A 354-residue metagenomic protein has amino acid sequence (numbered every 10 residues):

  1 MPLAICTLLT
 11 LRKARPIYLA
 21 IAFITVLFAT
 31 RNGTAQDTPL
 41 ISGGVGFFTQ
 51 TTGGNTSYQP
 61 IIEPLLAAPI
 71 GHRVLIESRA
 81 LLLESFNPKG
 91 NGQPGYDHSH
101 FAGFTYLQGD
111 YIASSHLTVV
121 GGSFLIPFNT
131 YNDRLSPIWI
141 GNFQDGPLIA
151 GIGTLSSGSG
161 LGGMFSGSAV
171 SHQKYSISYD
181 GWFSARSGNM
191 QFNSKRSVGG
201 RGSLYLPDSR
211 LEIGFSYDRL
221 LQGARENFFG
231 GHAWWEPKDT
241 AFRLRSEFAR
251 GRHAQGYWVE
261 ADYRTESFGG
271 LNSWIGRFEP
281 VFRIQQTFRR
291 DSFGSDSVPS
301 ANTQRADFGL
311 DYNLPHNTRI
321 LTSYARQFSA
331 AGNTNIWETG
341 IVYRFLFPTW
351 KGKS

Functional and structural regions predicted by a protein language model:
M1-A14: N-terminal secretory signal peptides that target proteins for export/translocation
Y18-F28: Bacterial N-terminal signal peptides
R31-A35: Sec/Tat signal peptide C-region and signal peptidase I cleavage site
D37-S42, N55-A185, S194-R196, S203-R210 (+3 more regions): Outer membrane beta-barrel
G44, H72-R73, S203-S295, Y343: Detector for outer-membrane/organellar transmembrane beta-barrel domains, recognizing the amphipathic beta-strand
T51-Y58, L83-F86, S99, T154-G160 (+5 more regions): Solvent-exposed loop/turn segments connecting transmembrane beta-strands in outer-membrane beta-barrel proteins
H72-I76, H116-V119, S171-Y179, D208-I213 (+5 more regions): Repeated loop/turn-to-beta-strand initiation elements of outer-membrane beta-barrel proteins
F165, A261, T334-S354: Outer-membrane beta-barrel "beta-signal"
